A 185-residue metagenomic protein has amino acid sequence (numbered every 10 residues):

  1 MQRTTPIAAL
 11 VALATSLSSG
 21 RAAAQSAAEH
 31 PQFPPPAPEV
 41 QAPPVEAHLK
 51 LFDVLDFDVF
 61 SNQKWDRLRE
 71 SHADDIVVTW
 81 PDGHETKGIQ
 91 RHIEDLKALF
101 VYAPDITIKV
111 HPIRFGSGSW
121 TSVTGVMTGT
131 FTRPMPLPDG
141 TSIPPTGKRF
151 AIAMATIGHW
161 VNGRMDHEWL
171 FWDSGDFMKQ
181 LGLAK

Functional and structural regions predicted by a protein language model:
M1-P6: N-terminal export leaders
I7-A8, S26: Intrinsically disordered, low-complexity segments enriched in polar/charged small residues
A8-S18: Bacterial N-terminal signal peptides
A23-K185: C-terminal and inter-domain tail/linker signature
